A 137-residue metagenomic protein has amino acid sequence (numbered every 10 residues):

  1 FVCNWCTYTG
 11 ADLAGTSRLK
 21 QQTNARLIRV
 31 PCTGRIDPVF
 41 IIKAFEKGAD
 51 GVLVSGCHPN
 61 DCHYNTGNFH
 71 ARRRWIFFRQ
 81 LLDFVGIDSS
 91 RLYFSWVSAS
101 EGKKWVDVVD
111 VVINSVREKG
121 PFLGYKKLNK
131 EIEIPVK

Functional and structural regions predicted by a protein language model:
F1-K137: Iron-sulfur-associated redox domains of electron-transfer enzymes in respiratory and anaerobic energy metabolism
